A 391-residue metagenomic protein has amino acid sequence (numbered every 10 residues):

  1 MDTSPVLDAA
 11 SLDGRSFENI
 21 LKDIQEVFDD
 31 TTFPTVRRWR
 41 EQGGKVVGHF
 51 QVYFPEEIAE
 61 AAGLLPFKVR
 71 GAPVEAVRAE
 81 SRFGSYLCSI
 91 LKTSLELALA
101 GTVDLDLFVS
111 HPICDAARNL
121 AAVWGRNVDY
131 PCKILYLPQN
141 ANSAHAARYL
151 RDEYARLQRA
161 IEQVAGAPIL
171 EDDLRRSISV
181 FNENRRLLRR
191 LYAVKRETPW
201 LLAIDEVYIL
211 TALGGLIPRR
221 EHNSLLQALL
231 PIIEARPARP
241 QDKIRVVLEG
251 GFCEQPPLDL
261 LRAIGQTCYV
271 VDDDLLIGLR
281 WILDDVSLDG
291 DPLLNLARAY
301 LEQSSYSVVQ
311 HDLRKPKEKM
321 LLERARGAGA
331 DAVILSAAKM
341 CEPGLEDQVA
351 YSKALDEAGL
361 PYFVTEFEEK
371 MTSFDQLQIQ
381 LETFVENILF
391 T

Functional and structural regions predicted by a protein language model:
M1-L95: Generic N-terminal leader/targeting and pre-domain segments
D2-K45, A155, R159-D285: A charged, amphipathic alpha-helical module
E41, V52-Y53, E57-R70, G251-L313 (+1 more regions): Redox- and metal-dependent alpha/beta enzyme cores, enriched for Fe-S-associated oxidoreductases and cofactor-handling
V46, D106-L107, D331-A332: Structural motif
R70-A76, L137-A141, D274-L279, F367-E369: Short, acidic/turn-prone active-site loops that include or flank metal/cofactor- and phosphate-binding residues
R82-L99, V309-L322: Glycine-rich, highly charged phosphate/nucleotide-binding loops
T93-Q163: Acidic/His-rich segments in extracytoplasmic proteins that coordinate ligands and/or metal ions
E318-A325, A330-D331, S336-T391: TerminUS-proximal long segments
